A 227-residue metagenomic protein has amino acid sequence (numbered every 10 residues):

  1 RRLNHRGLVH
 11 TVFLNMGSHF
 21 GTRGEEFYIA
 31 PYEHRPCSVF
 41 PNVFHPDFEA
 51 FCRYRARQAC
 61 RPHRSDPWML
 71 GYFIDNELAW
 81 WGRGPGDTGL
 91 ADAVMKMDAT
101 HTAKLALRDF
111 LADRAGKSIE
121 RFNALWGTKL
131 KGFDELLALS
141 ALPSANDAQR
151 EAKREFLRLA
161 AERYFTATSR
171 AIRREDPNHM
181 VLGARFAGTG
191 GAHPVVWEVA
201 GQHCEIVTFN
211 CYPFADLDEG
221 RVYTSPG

Functional and structural regions predicted by a protein language model:
R1, P31-Y54, K96, L111 (+2 more regions): The substrate-binding groove and active-site-proximal loops of carbohydrate-active enzymes, especially glycoside
R1-R64, Y164-E175, V195-W197, G201-Q202 (+1 more regions): Aromatic-lined substrate-binding rim segments of carbohydrate-active enzymes
H5-V9, N15-C37, R64-L142: Aromatic- and acidic-residue-enriched segments that line the glycan-binding/catalytic groove of carbohydrate-active
V12-L14, I74-N76, G183-F186, C211: A cross-domain feature marking catalytic cores of carbohydrate-active enzymes and several ubiquitous metabolic/repair
A59, Y72, S118, I172 (+1 more regions): Conserved, mostly hydrophobic/aromatic
C60, Y72-T88, N210-G227: Long hydrophobic alpha-helices with heptad-repeat/coiled-coil character
E151, E155-G227: Glycoside hydrolase catalytic-domain groove-lining segments
